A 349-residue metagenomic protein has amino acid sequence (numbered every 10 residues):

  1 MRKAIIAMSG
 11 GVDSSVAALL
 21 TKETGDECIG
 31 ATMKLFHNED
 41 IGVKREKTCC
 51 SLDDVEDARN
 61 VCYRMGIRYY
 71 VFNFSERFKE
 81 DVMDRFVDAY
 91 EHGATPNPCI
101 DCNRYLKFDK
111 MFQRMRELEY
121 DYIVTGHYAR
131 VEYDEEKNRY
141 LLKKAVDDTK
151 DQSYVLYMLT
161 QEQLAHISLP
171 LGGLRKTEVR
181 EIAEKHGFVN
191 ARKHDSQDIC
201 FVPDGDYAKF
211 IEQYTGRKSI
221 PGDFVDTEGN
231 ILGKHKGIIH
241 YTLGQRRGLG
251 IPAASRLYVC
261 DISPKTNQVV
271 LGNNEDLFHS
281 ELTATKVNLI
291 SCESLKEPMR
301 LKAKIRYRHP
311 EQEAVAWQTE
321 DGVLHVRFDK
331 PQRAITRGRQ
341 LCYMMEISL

Functional and structural regions predicted by a protein language model:
M1-Y157, S168, E178, E184: ATP-dependent adenylation/nucleotidyltransferase module used to activate substrates
G126-L349: AMP-forming adenylation/ATP pyrophosphatase catalytic core
